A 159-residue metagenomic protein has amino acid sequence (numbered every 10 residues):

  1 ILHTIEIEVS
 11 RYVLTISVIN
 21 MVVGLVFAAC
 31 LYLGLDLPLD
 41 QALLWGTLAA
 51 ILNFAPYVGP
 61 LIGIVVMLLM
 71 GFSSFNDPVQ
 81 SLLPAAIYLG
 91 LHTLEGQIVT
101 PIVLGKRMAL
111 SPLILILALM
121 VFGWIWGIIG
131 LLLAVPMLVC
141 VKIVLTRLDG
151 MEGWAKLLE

Functional and structural regions predicted by a protein language model:
I1-L2, L39-A42, G71-F75, L89-H92 (+2 more regions): Short hydrophobic/aromatic-rich motifs at helix boundaries and adjacent loops
I1-M70, P78-P84: Alpha-helical transmembrane segments and their immediate interhelical loop/hinge regions in multi-pass membrane
A29, I51, I64, L68 (+5 more regions): Basic, gly/Ser/Thr/Pro-rich low-complexity segments located predominantly at protein N termini
L33-G34, F72-S73, I125, L148-D149: Helix-loop junctions at the membrane-solvent interface of multi-pass transporters, primarily the C-terminal
I51-L52, F72, L89, V121: Short, well-ordered turn and helix-capping elements at secondary-structure junctions
S81-E159: Hydrophobic alpha-helical transmembrane segments of membrane transport and translocation systems, primarily multi-pass
